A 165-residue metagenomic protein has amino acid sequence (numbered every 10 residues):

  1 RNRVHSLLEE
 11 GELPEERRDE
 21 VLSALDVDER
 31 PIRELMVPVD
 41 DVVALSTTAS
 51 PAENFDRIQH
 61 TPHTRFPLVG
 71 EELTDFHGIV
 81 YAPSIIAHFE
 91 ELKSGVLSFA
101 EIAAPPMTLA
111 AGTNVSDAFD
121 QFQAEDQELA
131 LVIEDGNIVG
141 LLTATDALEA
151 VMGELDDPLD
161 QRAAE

Functional and structural regions predicted by a protein language model:
R1-E165: Soluble cytosolic regulatory domains appended to membrane proteins
